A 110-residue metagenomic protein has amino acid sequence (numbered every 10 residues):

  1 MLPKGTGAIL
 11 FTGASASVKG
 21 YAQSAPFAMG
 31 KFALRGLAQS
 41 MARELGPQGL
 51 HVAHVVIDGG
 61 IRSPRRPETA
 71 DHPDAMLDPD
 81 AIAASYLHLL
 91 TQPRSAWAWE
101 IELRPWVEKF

Functional and structural regions predicted by a protein language model:
L2-P3, A8-A33, A38-Q39, R43-G46 (+1 more regions): Catalytic loop of short-chain dehydrogenase/reductase
Q23, R66-P67: Short secondary-structure transition/capping segments
P47-R62, E68-F110: C-terminal helical subdomain
